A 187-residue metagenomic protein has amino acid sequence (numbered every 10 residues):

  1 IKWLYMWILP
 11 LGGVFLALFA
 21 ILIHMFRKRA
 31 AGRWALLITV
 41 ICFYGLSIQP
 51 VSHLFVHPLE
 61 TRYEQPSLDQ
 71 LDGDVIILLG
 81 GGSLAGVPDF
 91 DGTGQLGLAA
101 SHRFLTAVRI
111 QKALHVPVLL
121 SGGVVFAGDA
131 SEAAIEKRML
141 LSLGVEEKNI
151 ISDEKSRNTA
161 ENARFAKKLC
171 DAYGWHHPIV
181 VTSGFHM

Functional and structural regions predicted by a protein language model:
I1-M25: Membrane-embedded alpha-helical segments of integral membrane proteins
Y5, G32-A35: Alpha-helical transmembrane segments of integral membrane proteins
M6, P10-V14, I41-G45, L141: Hydrophobic alpha-helical membrane-embedded or membrane-associated segments
G13, R33-W34, A130: Short acidic alpha-helix initiation/capping motifs at coil-to-helix transition points, especially at protein N-termini
M25-R33: Membrane-interface helix-boundary motifs at transmembrane edges
W34-Q49: Hydrophobic membrane-insertion alpha-helices, especially the h-region of bacterial N-terminal signal peptides
G45, Q49-M187: A structural signal for short, hydrophobic/glycine-enriched beta-strand patches
